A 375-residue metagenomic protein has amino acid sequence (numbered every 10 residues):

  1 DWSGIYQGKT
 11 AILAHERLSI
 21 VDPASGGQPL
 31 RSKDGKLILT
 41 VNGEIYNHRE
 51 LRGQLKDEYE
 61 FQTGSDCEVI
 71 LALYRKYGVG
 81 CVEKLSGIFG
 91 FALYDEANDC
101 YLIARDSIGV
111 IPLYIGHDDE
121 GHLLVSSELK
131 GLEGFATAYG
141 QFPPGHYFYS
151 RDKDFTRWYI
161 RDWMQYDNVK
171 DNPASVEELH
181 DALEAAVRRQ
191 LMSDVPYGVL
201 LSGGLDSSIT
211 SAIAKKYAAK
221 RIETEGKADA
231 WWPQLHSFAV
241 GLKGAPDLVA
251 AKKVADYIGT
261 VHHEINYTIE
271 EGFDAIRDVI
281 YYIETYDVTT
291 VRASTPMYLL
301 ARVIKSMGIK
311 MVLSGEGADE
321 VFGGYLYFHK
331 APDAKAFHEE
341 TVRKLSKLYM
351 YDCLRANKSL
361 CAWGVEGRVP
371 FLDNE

Functional and structural regions predicted by a protein language model:
D1-T285: Cysteine-centered catalytic environments shared across enzyme families
T10, C81, V187, V279-M311 (+1 more regions): Conserved glycine-rich, hydrophobic/aromatic-active-site segments that form phosphate/pyrophosphate or metal-binding
P196-G198, K310-L313: Residue-level preference for the first positions of well-ordered beta-strands
